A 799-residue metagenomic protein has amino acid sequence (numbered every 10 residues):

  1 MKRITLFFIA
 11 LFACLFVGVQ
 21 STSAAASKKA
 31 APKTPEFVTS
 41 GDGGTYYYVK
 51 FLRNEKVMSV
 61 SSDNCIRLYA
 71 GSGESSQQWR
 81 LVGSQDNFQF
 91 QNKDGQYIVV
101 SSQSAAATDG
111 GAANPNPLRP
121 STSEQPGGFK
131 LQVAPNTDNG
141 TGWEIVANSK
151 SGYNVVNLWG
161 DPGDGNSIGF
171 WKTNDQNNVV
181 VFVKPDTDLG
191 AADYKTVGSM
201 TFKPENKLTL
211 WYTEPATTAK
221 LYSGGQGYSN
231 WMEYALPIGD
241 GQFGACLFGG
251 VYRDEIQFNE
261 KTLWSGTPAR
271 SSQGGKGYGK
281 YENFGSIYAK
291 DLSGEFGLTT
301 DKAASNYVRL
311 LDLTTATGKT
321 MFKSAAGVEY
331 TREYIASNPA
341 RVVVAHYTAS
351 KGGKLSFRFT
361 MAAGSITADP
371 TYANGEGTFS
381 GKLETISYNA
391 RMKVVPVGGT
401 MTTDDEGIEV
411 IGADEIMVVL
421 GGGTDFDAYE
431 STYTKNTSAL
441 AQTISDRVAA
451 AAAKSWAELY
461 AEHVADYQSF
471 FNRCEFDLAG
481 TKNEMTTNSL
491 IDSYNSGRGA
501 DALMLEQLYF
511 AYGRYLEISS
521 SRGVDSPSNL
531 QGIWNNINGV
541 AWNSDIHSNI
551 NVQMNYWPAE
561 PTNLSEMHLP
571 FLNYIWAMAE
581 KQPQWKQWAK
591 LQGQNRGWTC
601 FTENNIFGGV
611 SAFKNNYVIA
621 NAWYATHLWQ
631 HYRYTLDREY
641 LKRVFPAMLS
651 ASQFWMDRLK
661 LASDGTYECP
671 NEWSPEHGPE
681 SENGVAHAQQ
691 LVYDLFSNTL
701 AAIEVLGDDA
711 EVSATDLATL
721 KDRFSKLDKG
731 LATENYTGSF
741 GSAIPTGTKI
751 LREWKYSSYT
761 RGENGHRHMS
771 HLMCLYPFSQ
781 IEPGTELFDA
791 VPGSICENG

Functional and structural regions predicted by a protein language model:
M1-I4: Positively charged n-region of N-terminal signal peptides that target proteins for export
F8-F16: Bacterial N-terminal signal peptides
V19-S23: Sec/Tat signal peptide C-region and signal peptidase I cleavage site
A25-D193: Lectin-like carbohydrate-binding module/patch detector with strong preference for beta-trefoil
D193-F613, Q630-Y632, L649-S652, A662-Y667 (+3 more regions): Aromatic-residue-lined binding/catalytic grooves and analogous aromatic/hydrophobic interfacial grooves in multimeric
N551, Y617-H631, Y640-D657: Extended, hydrophobic alpha-helical segments in both membrane/secreted and soluble proteins
W673-G684: Short beta-alpha connecting loops at secondary-structure transitions that line or flank enzyme active sites
